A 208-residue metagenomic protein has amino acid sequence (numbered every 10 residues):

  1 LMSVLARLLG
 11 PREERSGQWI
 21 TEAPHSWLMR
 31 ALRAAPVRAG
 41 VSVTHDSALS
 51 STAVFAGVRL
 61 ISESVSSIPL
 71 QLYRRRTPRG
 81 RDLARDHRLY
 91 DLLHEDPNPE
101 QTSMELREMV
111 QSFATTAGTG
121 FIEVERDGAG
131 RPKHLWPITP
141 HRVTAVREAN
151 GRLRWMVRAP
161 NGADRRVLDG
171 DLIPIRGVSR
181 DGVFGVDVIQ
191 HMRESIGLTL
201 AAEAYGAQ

Functional and structural regions predicted by a protein language model:
L1-Q208: Structured, contiguous alpha/beta core segments that scaffold functional sites
